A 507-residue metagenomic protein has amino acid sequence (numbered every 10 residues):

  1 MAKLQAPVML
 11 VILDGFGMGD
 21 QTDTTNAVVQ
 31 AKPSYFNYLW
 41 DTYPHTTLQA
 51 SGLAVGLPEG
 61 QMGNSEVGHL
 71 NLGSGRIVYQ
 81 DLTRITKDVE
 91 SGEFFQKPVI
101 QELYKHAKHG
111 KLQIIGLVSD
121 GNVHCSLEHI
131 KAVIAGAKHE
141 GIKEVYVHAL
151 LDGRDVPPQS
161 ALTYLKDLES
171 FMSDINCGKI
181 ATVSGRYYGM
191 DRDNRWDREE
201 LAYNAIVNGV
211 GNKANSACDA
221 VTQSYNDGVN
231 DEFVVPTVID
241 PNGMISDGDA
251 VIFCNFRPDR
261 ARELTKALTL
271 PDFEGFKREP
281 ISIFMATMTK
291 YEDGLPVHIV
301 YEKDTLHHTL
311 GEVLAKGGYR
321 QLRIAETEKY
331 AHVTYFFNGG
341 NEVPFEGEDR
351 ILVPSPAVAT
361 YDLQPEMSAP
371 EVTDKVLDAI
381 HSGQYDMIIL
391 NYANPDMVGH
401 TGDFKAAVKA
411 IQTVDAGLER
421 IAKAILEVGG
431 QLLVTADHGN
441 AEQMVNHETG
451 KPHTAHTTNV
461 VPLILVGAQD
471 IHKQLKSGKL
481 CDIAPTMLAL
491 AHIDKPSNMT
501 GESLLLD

Functional and structural regions predicted by a protein language model:
M1-D507: Feature captures the catalytic ectodomains and active-site-proximal regions of enzymes that hydrolyze or transfer
